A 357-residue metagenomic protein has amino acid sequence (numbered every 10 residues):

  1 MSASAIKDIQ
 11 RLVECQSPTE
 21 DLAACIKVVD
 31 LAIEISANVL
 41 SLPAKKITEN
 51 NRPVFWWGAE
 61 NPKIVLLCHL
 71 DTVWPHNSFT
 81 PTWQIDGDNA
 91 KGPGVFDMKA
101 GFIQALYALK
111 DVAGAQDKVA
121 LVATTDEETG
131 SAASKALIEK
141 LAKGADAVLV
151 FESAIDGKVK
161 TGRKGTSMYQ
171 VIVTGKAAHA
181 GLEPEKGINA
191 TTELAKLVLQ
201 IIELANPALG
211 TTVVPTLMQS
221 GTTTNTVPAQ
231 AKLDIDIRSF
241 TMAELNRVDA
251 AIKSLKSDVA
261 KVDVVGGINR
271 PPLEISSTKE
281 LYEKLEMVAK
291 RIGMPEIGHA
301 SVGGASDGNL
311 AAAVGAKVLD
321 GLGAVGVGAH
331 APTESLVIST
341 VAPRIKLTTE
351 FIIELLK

Functional and structural regions predicted by a protein language model:
M1, K7, S17, S153-A154 (+1 more regions): Metal-dependent amide/peptide-bond hydrolase catalytic core, centered on the "pita-bread" metallohydrolase fold
M1-P93: Acidic/His- and Gly-rich active-site-bordering loop/insert found across diverse amide/peptide-bond hydrolases
K63-A123, K143, P332, V337-P343: Active-site metal-coordination/substrate-binding segment of hydrolases, especially metallo-dependent peptidases
V65, A90, D146-V150, Q170 (+1 more regions): Short glycine-aspartate micro-motif
L70-V73, F79, A154-D156, R163-T166 (+2 more regions): Short glycine-enriched loops at secondary-structure junctions
W74, T161-G165, T226-P228, A312-A313: Short glycine/proline-enriched loop/turn "hinge" motifs that connect secondary-structure elements and lie
M98-K99, I103-M168, Q230, L356-K357: Acidic/histidine-rich catalytic neighborhood of metal-dependent amide-processing enzymes
